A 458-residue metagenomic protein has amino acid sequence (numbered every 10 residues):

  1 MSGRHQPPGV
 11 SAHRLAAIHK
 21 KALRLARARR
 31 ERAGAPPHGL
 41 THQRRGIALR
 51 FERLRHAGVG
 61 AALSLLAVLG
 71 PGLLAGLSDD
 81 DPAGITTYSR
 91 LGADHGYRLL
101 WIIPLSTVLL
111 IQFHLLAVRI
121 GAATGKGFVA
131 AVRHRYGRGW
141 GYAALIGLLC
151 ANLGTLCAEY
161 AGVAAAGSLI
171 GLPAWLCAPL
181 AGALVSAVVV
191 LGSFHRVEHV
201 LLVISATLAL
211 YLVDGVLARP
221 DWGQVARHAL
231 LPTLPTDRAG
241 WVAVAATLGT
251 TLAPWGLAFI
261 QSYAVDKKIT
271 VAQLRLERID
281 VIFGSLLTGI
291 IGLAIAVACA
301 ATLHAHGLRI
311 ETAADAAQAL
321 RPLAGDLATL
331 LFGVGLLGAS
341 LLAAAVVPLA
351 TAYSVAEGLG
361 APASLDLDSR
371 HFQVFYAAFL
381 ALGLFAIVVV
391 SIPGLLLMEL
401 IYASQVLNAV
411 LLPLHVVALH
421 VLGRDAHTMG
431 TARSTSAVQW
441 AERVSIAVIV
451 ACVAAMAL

Functional and structural regions predicted by a protein language model:
A48, T87-G92, L115-W140, H306-R321 (+3 more regions): Flexible loop linkers connecting adjacent transmembrane helices in multi-pass alpha-helical membrane transporters
A75, I102-R135, A143-C150, G154: Juxtamembrane transmembrane-helix boundary signature
P82-R90, A258-L287, A305-A317, T431: Hydrophobic, small-residue-rich membrane helices and short re-entrant helix-turn-helix hairpins that build
I111-A123, A264-V265, L286-D315: Extracellular/periplasmic helix-exit of transmembrane alpha-helices
R138-G139, W175-L180, F283, L287 (+4 more regions): Loop-to-transmembrane helix boundary motifs in multi-pass membrane proteins
A143-I146, L169-V190, T207-Y211, R370-V388 (+1 more regions): Transmembrane alpha-helical segments of multi-pass small-molecule transport proteins
L180, V189-R219, L407, L412 (+2 more regions): Membrane-interface loop-to-helix entry segments
S205-P232, W241-S262, A418-H427, C452-A457: Hydrophobic alpha-helical segments and their helix-loop junctions in multi-pass secondary transporters
